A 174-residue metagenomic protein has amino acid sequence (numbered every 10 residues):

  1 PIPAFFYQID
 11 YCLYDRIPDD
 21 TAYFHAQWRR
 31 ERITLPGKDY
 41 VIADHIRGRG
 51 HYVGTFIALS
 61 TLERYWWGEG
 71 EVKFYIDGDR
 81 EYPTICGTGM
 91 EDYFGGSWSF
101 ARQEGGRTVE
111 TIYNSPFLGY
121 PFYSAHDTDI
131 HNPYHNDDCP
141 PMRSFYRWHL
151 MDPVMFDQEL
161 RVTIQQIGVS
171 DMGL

Functional and structural regions predicted by a protein language model:
P1-L174: Beta-strand-centric surfaces of beta-sandwich/beta-rich domains
